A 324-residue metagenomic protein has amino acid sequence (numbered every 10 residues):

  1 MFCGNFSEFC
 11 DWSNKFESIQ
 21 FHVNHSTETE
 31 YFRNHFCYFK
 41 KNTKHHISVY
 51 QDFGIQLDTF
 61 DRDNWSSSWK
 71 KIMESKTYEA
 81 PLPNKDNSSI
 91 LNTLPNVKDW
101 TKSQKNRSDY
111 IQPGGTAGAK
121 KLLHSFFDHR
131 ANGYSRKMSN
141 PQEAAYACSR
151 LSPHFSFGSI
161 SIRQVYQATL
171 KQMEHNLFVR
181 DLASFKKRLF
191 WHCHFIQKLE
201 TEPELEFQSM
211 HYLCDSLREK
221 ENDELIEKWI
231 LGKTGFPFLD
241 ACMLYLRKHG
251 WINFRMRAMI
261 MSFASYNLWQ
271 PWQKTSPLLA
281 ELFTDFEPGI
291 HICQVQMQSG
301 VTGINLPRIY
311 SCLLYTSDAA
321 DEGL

Functional and structural regions predicted by a protein language model:
M1-F185, I196, T302-S317: Active-site "lid/cap" and pocket-lining segments within catalytic core domains
S48-V49, K198, R255, I292: A generic structural-conservation signal
W65, W69, W191, W229 (+2 more regions): Tryptophan-centered motif/residue detector
I90-T93, E224, G323: Acidic/proline-rich low-complexity IDRs
A131-A258, Q298-G300: Gly/Thr-rich phosphate-binding loop signature of adenosyl cofactor/nucleotide-binding cores
L189, P237-F238, C242-I290, Q294: Aromatic (often tryptophan-rich) hydrophobic motifs at membrane interfaces
C214-L217, L278-S317: C-terminal, helix-dominated tail/subdomain
D318-L324: A short, hydrophobic C-terminal helix/tail in secreted or cell-surface proteins
